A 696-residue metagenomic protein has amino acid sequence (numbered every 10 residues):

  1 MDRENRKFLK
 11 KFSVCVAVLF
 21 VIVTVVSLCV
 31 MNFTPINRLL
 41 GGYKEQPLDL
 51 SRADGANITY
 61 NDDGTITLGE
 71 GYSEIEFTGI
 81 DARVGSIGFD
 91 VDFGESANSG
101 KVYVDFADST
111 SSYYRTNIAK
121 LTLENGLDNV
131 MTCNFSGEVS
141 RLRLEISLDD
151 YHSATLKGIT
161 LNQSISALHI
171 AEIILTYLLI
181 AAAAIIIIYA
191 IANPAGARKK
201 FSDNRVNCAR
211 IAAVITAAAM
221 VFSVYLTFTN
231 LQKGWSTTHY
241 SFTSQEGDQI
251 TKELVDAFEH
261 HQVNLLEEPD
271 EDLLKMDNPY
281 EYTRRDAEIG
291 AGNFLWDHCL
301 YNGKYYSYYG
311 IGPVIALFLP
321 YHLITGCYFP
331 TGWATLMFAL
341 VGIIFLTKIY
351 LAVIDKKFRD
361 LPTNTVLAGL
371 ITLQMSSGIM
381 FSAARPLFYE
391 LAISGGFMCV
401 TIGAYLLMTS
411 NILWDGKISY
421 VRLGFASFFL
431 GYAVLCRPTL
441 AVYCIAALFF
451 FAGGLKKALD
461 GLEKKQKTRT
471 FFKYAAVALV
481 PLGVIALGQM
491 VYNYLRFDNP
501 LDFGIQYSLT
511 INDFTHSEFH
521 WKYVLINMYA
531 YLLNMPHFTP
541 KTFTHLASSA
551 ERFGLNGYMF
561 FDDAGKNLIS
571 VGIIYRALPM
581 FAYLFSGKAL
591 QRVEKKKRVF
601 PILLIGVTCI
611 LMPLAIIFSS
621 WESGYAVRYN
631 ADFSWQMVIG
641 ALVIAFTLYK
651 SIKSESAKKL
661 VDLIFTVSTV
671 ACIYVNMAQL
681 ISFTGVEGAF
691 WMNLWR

Functional and structural regions predicted by a protein language model:
M1-T34, T176-G247, V366, Q466-P481 (+2 more regions): Start-transfer (signal-anchor) and selected internal transmembrane alpha helices of multi-pass inner/ER membrane
H260-Y309, Y350, Q374-M375, I379-A383 (+3 more regions): Interfacial juxtamembrane loops and adjacent helix segments that form the catalytic/substrate-binding surfaces
L295-M337, K356-D360, S382-P386, G557-N567: Juxtamembrane segments of multi-pass membrane glycosylation machinery that transfer sugars from lipid-linked donors
P330-R359, I402-L406: Transmembrane-helix motifs of polytopic, lipid-linked glycan transferases
L346-G378, M398, D415-R422, F600-I602 (+1 more regions): Transmembrane-helix signature of polytopic, membrane-embedded enzymes that assemble or transfer cell-envelope glycans
G395-D415, F425-L430, C444-A447, Q636-G640: Specific aromatic-rich, kink-prone transmembrane helix
Y443-G483: Perimembrane helix-loop-helix junctions
K541, Y558-V599: Hydrophobic, aromatic-rich transmembrane alpha-helices and their immediate juxtamembrane boundary segments
